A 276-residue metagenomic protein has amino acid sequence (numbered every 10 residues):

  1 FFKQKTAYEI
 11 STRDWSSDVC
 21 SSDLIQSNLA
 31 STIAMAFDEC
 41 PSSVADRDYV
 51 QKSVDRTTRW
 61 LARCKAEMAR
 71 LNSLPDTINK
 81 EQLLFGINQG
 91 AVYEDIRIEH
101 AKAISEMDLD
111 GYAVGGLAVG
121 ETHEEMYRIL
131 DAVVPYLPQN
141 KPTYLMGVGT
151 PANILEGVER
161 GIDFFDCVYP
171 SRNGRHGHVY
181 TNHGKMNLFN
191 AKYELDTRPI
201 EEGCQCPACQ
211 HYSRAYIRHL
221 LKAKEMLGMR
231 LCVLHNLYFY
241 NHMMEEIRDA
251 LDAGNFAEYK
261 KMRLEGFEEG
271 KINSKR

Functional and structural regions predicted by a protein language model:
F1-W15, V19-C20: Single conserved hydrophobic/aromatic residue that forms the stacking wall/gate of nucleotide- or nucleobase-binding
S16-D18, S22-I78, A191-E194: Non-catalytic, usually N-terminal nucleic-acid engagement modules in DNA/RNA processing proteins
S21, Q26, G86, I104 (+3 more regions): Terminal peptide-recognition signature
D38-S42, E201-R276: C-terminal extensions of enzymes
S43-D46, Q51, G111-L117, M226-M229: Glycine- and acidic
K52, R56-R59, R128, A152 (+3 more regions): Generic recognition of stable, solvent-exposed alpha-helical segments in well-folded globular domains
D55-T58, E67, L71-S73, N79-I200: Glycine-rich phosphate/ribose-binding loops and adjacent secondary-structure elements that form binding surfaces
T58, A62, Y127, D131-V134 (+2 more regions): Predominant activation on well-ordered alpha-helical scaffold segments within soluble catalytic domains
